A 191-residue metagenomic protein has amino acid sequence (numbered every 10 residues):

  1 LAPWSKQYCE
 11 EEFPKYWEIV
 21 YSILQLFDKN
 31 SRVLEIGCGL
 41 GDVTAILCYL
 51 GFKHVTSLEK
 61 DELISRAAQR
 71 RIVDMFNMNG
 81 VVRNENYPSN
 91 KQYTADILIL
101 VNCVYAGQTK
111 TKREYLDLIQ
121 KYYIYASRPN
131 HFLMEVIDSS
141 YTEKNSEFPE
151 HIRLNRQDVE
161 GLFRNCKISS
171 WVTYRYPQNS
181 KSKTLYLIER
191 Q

Functional and structural regions predicted by a protein language model:
L1-D28, I36, L40-F52, L58-N77 (+3 more regions): Class I (Rossmann-like) S-adenosyl-L-methionine-dependent methyltransferase catalytic domain, capturing the SAM-binding
F27, Y123-S127: A generic alpha-to-beta junction signature in SAM-dependent methyltransferases
A45-C48, I119-Y123: A structural alpha-helix within SAM-dependent methyltransferase catalytic domains
D96: Conserved acidic residues
I99: A conserved beta-strand element that flanks and buttresses the S-adenosyl-L-methionine
N102-C103: Short catalytic micro-motifs in class I SAM-dependent methyltransferases
G107-K121: A short, conserved alpha-helix within the catalytic core of class I
